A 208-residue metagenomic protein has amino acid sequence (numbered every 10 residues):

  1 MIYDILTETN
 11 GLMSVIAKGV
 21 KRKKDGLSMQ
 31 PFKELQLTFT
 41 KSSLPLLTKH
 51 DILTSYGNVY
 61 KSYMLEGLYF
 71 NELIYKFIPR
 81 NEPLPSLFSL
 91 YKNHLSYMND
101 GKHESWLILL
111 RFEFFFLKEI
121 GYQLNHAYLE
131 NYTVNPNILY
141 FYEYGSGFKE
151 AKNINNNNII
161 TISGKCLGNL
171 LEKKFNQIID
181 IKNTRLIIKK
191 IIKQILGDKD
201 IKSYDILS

Functional and structural regions predicted by a protein language model:
M1, L6-S208: Non-catalytic alpha-helical scaffolds and adjoining flexible linkers that form interface surfaces for assembly
